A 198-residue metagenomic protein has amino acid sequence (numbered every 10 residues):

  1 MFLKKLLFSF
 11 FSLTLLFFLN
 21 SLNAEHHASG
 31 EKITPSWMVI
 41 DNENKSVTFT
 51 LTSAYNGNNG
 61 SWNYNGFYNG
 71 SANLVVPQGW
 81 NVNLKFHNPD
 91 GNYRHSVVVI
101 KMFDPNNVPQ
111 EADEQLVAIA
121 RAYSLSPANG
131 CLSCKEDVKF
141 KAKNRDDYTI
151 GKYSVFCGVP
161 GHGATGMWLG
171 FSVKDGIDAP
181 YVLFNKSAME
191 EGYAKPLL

Functional and structural regions predicted by a protein language model:
M1-S9: Bacterial N-terminal signal peptides that target proteins for export
S9-F18: Bacterial N-terminal signal peptides
F18-A24: Sec/Tat signal peptide C-region and signal peptidase I cleavage site
E25-S36, E43, N92, R121-L198: Extracellular/periplasmic metallocenter environments
N44-N81: N-terminal edge beta-strand
G79, H87-N92: Short solvent-exposed strand-capping/beta-turn motif centered on an Asx-Ser/Thr pair
Y93-K101: Beta-strand acidic-aromatic groove motif in beta-rich domains, primarily in extracellular
F103-Q115, A179-V182: Short aromatic-acidic-glycine turn motif
